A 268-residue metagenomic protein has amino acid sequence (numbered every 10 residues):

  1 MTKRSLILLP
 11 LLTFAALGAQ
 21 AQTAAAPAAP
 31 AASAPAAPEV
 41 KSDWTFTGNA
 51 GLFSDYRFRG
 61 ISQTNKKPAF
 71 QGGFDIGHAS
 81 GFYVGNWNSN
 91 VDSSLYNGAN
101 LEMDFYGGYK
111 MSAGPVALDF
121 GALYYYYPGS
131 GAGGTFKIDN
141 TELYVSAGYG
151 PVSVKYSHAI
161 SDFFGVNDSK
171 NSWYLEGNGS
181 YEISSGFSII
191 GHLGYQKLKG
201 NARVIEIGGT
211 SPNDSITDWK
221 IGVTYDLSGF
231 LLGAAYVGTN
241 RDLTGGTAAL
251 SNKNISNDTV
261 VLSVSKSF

Functional and structural regions predicted by a protein language model:
M1-D43: Cleavable N-terminal export/targeting peptides
V40-S54, F82: Transmembrane beta-strand segments of Gram-negative outer membrane beta-barrel proteins
W44, K66-F70, A99-M103, V116 (+6 more regions): Residues that define the transmembrane beta-barrel architecture of outer-membrane proteins
L52-F58, N88-D92, M111, Y124-P128 (+6 more regions): Transmembrane beta-strands of outer-membrane beta-barrel pores
F58-N65, V91-L101, S130-I138, A159-K170 (+2 more regions): Outer-membrane beta-barrel translocator domains and adjoining extracellular loop/strand segments of Gram-negative
S80-V84, G114-F120, P151-Y156, S185-I190 (+1 more regions): Repeated loop/turn-to-beta-strand initiation elements of outer-membrane beta-barrel proteins
I138-T210, Y236: Detector for outer-membrane/organellar transmembrane beta-barrel domains, recognizing the amphipathic beta-strand
I221, Y225-F230, Y236, N254-F268: Outer-membrane beta-barrel "beta-signal"
